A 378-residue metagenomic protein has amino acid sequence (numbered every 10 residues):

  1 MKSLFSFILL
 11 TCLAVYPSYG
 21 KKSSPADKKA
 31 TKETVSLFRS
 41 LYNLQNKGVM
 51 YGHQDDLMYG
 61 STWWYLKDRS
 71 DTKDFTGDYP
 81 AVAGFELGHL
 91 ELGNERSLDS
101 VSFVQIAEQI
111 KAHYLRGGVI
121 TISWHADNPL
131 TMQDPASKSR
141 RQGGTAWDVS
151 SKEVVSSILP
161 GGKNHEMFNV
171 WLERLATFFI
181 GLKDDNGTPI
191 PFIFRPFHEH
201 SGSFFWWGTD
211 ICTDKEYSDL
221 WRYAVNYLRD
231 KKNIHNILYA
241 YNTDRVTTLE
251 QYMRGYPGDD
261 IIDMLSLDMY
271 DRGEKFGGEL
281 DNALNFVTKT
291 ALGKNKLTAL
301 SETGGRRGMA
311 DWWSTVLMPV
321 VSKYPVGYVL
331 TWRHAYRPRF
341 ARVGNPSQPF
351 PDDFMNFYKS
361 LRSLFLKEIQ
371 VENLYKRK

Functional and structural regions predicted by a protein language model:
M1-K22: Bacterial Sec-dependent N-terminal signal peptides
K21-V82, E86-G88, G93-S100, L317 (+1 more regions): N-terminal module-boundary/linker segments of secreted carbohydrate-active enzymes
S36, W63-T72, V104-A107, L175-F178 (+3 more regions): Alpha-helical scaffolding within the catalytic cores of extracellular/periplasmic polymer-degrading hydrolases
M50-Q54, L297-K378: Substrate-binding cleft of secreted/luminal carbohydrate-active enzymes
H53-Q54, R195-P196, W221-E250, K296-G308: Aromatic-lined carbohydrate-recognition surfaces of secreted/lumenal glycan-active proteins
L57-Y65, L90-F103, N242-Q251, M269-D281 (+2 more regions): Acidic-and-aromatic substrate-binding clefts and catalytic sites of carbohydrate-active enzymes
F85, Y252-G277, W332: Aromatic- and acid-rich polysaccharide-binding/catalytic face of secreted or lumenal carbohydrate-active enzymes
G88, L92-N226, D230, I234: Substrate-binding cleft of extracellular glycoside hydrolase catalytic domains
